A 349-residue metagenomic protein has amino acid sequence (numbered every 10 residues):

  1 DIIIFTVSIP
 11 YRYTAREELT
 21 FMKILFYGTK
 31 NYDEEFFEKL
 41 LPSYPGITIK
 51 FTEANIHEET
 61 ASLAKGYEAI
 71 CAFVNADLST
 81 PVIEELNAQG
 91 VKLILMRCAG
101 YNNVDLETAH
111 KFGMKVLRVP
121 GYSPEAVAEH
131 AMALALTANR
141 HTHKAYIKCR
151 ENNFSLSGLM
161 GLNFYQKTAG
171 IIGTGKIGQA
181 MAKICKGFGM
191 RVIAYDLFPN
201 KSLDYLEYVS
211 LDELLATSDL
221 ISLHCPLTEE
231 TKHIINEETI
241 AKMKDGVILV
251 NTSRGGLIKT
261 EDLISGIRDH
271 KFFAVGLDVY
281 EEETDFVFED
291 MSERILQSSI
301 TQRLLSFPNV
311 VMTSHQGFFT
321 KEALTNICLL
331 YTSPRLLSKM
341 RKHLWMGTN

Functional and structural regions predicted by a protein language model:
D1-F21: Short, Lys/Arg-enriched N-terminal segments with co-localized hydrophobic residues within the first ~10-30 amino acids
E18, C328-K339, H343-W345: Residue-level detector of conserved catalytic or cofactor/ligand-binding positions in enzyme active sites
K23-L117, N236: An N-terminal-biased, well-structured beta-alpha scaffold segment characteristic of Rossmann-like dinucleotide-binding
S62-L63, E213-L214, T239, R303-L304: Structural alpha-helical scaffold elements that stabilize or flank donor/cofactor-binding regions in carbohydrate
V74-N75, D219, C225-L227, S253-R254 (+1 more regions): Short glycine-/small-residue-rich Rossmann-like dinucleotide-binding loops
F112-T168, I172, A180-K183, G187: Phosphate-binding beta-alpha-beta segment of Rossmann-like dinucleotide-binding domains, i.e., the NAD(P)
S157-D245: Rossmann-like dinucleotide/phosphate-binding beta-alpha-beta segment
G246, R254-S333: Rossmann-like dinucleotide-binding domain for NAD(H)/NADP(H)
